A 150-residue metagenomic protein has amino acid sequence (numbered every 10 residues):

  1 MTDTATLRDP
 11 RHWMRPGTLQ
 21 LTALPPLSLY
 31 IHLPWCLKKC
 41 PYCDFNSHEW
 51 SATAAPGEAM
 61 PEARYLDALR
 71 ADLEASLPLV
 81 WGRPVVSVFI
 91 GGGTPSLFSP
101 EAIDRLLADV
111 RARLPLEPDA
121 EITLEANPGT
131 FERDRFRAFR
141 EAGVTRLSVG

Functional and structural regions predicted by a protein language model:
M1-Y30, G82-R83: N-terminal [4Fe-4S]-dependent radical SAM core
L24-R64: Canonical Radical SAM [4Fe-4S] cluster-binding loop centered on the CxxxCxxC motif and its immediate flanking residues
P34, G93, N127-G129: Active-site beta-loop-alpha junctions enriched in small/polar residues
A59, A63-R70, P100, D104 (+1 more regions): Non-membrane alpha-helical structural segments and their capping/turn regions in soluble enzymes
A68-W81: A short, N-terminal amphipathic alpha-helix
V85-V86, S99-G150: Radical SAM/AdoMet-radical enzyme domain recognition
F89-P95: Glycine-rich beta-strand-to-loop/alpha-helix junction loops that act as flexible
